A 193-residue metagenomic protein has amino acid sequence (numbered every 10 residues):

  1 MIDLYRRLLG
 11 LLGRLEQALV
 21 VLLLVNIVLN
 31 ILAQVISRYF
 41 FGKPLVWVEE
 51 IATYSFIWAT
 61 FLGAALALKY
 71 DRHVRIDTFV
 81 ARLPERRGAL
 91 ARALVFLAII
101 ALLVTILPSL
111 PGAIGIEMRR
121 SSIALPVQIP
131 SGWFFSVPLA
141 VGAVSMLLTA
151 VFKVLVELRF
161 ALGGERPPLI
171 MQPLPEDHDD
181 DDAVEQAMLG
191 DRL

Functional and structural regions predicted by a protein language model:
M1-L193: Alpha-helical transmembrane segments and membrane-interface helix-loop junctions in multi-pass membrane proteins
